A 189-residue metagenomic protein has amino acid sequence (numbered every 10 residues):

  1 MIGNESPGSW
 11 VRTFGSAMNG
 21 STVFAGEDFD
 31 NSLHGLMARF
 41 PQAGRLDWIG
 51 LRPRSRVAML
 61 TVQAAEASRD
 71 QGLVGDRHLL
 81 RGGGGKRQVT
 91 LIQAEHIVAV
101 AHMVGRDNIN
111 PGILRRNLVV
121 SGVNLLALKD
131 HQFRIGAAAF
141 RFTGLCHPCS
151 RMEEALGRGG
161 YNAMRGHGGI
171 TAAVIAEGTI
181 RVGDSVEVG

Functional and structural regions predicted by a protein language model:
I2-G189: Metal-cofactor-dependent catalytic cores
